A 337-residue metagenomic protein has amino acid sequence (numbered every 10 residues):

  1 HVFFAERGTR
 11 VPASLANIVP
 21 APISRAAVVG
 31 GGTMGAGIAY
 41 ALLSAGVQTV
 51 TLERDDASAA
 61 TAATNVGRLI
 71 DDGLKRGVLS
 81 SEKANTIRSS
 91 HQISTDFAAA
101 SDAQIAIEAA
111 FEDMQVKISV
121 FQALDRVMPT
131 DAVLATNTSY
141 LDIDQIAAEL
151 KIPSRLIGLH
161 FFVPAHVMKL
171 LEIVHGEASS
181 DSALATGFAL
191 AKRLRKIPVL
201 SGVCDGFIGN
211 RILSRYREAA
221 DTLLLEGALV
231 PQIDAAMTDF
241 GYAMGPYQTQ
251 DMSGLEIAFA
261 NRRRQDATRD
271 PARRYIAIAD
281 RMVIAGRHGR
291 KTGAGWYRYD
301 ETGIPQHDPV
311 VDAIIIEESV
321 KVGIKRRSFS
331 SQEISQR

Functional and structural regions predicted by a protein language model:
H1-R337: N-terminal glycine-rich phosphate-binding loop for ADP-containing cofactors
